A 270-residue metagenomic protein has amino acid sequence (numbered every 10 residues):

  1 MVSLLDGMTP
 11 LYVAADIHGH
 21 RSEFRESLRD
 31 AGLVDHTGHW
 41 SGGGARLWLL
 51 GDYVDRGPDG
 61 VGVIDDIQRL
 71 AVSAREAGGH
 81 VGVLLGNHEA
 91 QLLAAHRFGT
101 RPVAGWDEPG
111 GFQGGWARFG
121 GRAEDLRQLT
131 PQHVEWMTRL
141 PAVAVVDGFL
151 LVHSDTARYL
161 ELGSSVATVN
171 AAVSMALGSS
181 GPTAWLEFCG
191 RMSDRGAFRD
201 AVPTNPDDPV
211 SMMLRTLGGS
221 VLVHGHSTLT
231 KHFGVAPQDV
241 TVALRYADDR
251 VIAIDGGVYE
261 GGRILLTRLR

Functional and structural regions predicted by a protein language model:
M1-D66: N-terminal active-site segment of His-dependent metallophosphoesterases
M1-G7, H39-W40, Q68, R75-E76 (+3 more regions): A short acidic-Thr-Gly-centered motif at the start of a beta-strand
A14-A15, L47-G51, G82-G86, V152 (+2 more regions): Active-site neighborhood of phospho(di)ester-bond hydrolases with catalytic His/Asp-centered motifs
H20-R21, D55-P58, H88-L93, Y159 (+3 more regions): Active-site environment of divalent metal-dependent phosphoester hydrolases
R56-L151, A157-L160, S164-A172, L177-A184: Active-site neighborhood of divalent metal-dependent phosphoester bond hydrolases
W136, V143, L151, H224 (+2 more regions): Conserved hydrophobic/aromatic beta-strand scaffold that supports enzyme active sites
S174-V221, G225-K231, P237: Alpha/beta-hydrolase fold catalytic core
V240, A247-R270: Binuclear metal-dependent phosphoesterase catalytic core
